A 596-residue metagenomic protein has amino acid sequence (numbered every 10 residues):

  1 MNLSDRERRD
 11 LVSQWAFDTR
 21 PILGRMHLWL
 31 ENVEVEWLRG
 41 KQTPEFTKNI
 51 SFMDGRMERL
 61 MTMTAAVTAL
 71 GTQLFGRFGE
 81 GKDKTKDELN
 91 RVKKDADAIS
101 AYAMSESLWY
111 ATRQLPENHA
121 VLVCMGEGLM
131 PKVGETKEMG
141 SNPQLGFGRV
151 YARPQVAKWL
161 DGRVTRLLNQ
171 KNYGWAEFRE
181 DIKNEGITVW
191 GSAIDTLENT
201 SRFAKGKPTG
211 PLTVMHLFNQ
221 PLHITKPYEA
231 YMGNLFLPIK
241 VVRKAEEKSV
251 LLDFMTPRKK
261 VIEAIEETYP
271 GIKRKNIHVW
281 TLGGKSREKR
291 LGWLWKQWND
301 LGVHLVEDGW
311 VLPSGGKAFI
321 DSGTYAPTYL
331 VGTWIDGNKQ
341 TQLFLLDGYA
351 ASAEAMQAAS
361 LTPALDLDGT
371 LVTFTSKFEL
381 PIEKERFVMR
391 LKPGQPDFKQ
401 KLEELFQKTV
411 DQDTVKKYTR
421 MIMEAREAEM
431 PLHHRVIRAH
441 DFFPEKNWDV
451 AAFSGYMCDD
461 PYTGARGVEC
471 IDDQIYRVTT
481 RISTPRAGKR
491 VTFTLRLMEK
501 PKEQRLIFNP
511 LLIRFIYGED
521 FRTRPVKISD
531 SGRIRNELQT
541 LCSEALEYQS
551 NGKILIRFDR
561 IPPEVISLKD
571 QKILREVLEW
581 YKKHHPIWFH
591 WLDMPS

Functional and structural regions predicted by a protein language model:
N2-E106, N118-H119, P208-I262: Conserved phosphate-binding loops in N-terminal lobes of ATP-dependent enzymes of the actin/Hsp70/sugar-kinase
E7-L11, D18-R25, Q42-E45, N49 (+15 more regions): General structural feature for long, well-ordered alpha-helical segments within catalytic domains of soluble enzymes
S51-H119, S249-I262, R274-W280, R290-G309 (+4 more regions): Alpha/propeptide regions of enzymes that mature by internal proteolysis
A101-Q220, V311-I320, Y325-A326: Flexible, acidic active-site loops/lids enriched in D/E/S/T/G that coordinate Mg2+ and/or position polar
L115-E117, E185-G186, Y269-K275, I335-Q340 (+3 more regions): Flexible, charged surface loops at secondary-structure boundaries
P208-R274, W280-A425, E429: Conserved mixed alpha/beta catalytic, RNA-binding, or beta-rich assembly cores of soluble enzyme, regulatory
V250-L251, L555-E564: RNase H-like, two-metal
Q342-Y548, G552, E564, R575 (+2 more regions): Gly/Ser/Thr/Ala-enriched C-terminal appendages of enzymes
